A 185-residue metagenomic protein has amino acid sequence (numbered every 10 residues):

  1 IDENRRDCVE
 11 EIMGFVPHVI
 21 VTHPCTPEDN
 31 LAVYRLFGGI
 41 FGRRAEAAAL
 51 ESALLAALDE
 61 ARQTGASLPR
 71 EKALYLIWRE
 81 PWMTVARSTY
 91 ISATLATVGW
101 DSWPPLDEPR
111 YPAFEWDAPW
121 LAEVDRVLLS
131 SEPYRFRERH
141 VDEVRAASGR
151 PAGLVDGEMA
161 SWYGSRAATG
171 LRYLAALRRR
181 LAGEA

Functional and structural regions predicted by a protein language model:
I1-P27, A57, A61-A168: Binding-cleft/active-site segments that stabilize strongly anionic ligands or cofactors
M13-V19, N30-G42: Acidic/polar active-site rim loop that often engages polyanionic ligands
Y34, E51, L58, L171: Short amphipathic alpha-helical/adjacent loop interface patches that line ligand and macromolecule-binding sites
E46-S52: Structural signature of PLP-dependent enzymes
R178-A185: Generic C-terminal helix-cap and adjacent flexible tail
